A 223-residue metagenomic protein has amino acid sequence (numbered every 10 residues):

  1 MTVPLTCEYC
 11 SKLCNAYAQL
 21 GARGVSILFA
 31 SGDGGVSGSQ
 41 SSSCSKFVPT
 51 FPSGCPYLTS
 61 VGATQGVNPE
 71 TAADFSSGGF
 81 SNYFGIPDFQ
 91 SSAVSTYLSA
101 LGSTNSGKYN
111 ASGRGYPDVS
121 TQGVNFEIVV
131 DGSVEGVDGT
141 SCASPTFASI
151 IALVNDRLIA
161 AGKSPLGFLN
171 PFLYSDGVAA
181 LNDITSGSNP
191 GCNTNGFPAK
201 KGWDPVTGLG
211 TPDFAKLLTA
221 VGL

Functional and structural regions predicted by a protein language model:
M1-L223: Extracellular protease catalytic domains of secreted zymogens
